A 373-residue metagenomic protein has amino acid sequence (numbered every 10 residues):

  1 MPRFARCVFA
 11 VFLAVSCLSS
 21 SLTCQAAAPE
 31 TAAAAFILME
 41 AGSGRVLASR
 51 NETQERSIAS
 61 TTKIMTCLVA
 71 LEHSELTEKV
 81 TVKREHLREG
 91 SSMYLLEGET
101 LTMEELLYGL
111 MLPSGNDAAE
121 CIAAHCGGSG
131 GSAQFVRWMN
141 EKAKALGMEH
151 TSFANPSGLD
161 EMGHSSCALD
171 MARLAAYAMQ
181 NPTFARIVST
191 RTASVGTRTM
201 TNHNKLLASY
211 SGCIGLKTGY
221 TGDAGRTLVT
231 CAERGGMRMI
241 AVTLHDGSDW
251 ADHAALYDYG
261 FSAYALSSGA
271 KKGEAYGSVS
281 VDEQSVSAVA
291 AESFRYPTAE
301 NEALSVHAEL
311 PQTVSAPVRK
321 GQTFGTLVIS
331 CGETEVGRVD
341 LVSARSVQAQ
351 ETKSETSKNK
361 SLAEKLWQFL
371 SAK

Functional and structural regions predicted by a protein language model:
M1-V11: Bacterial N-terminal signal peptides that target proteins for export
F12-S21: Hydrophobic core
T23-L169, A176-P182: Active-site-adjacent loops and short helices of periplasmic peptidoglycan-processing enzymes
M148-S152, D160-K373: Domain-terminus/edge residues, biased toward the C-terminal soluble/receptor-binding domains of extracytoplasmic
